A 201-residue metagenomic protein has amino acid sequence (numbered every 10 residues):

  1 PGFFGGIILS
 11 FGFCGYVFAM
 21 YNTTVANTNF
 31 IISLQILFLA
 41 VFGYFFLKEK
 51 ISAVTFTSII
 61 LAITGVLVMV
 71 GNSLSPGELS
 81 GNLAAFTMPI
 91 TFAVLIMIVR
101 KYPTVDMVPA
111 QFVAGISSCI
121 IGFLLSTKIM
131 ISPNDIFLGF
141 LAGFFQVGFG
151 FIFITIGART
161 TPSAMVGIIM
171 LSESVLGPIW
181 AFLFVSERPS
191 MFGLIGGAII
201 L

Functional and structural regions predicted by a protein language model:
P1, L61-G77, I116-F137, F182-L183 (+1 more regions): Membrane-interface helix-cap regions at the ends of transmembrane helices in multi-pass membrane proteins
P1-G15, S80-M88, F123, M130-F149 (+2 more regions): Loop-to-transmembrane-helix transition segments
G6, S10-C14, I36-V41, L67 (+5 more regions): Hydrophobic/small/kink-forming positions within alpha-helical transmembrane segments of polytopic membrane proteins
L9, V41-F42, F46, I51-G71 (+3 more regions): Hydrophobic transmembrane alpha-helices of multi-pass small-molecule transport proteins
A19, F45-L47, I51, Y102 (+4 more regions): Hydrophobic/aromatic residues within transmembrane alpha-helices of multi-pass small-molecule transporters
T28-L34, V99-S117, V147-L183: Helix-helix packing/entry segments at the starts of transmembrane helices
L39-A40, L74-M130: Transmembrane alpha-helical segments that form core, pore/gating elements of small-molecule transporters/exporters
G71, L171-L201: C-terminal-most transmembrane helix of multi-pass membrane proteins
